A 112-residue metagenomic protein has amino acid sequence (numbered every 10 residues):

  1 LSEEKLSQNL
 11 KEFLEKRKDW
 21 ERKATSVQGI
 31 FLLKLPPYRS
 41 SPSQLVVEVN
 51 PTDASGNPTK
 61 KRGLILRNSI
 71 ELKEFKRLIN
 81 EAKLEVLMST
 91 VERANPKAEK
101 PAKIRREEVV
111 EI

Functional and structural regions predicted by a protein language model:
L1-I65, K73, R77-I112: Positively charged, low-complexity terminal tracts and the immediately adjacent first secondary-structure elements
